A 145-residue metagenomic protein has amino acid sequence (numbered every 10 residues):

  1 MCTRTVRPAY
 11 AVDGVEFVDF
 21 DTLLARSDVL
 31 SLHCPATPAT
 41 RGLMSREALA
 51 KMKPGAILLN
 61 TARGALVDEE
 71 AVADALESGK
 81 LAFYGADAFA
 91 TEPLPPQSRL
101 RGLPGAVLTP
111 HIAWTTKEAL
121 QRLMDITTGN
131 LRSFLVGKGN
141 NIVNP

Functional and structural regions predicted by a protein language model:
M1-C2: Short beta-strand "acidic-cap" motif of Rossmann-like dinucleotide-binding folds
T5-R99: Rossmann-like adenosine-cofactor binding region
F83, A90-P145: C-terminal helix-to-coil terminal segments
